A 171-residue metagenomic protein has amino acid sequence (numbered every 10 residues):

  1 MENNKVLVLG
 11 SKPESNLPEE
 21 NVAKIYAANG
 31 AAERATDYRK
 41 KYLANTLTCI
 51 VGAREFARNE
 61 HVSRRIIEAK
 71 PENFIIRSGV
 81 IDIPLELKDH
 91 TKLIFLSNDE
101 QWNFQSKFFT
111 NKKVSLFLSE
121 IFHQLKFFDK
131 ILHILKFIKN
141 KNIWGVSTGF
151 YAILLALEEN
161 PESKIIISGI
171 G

Functional and structural regions predicted by a protein language model:
M1-I25, A32-E33: N-terminal glycine-/serine-/threonine-rich phosphate-binding loop
V6-P13, N29, K136-L157, S163-G171: Glycine-rich anion-binding loop/nest that anchors nucleotide
E19-K24, A28-S147: Acidic/Gly/His-enriched mid-domain segments of enzyme catalytic cores or analogous surface patches that mediate
